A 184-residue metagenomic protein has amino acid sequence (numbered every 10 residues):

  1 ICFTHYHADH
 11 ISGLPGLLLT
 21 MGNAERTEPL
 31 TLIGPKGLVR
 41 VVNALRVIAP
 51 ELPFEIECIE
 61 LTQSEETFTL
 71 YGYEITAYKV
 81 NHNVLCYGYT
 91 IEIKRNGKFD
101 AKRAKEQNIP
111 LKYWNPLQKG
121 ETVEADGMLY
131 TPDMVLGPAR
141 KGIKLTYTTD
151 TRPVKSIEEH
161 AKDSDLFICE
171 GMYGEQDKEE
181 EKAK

Functional and structural regions predicted by a protein language model:
I1-I33, E57-T62: Active-site metal-binding motif and surrounding structural segment of the metallo-beta-lactamase
L14-L17, V42-L45, I157: Hydrophobic packing residues within well-ordered alpha-helices of enzyme cores
L17-T20, A49-E51, D163-D165, K184: Glycine-rich, phosphate-binding/catalytic loops in enzymes
G22-E25, P50, V80: Short, charge-rich binding segments
G37-V47, C58-Q63: A gly/proline- and charged-residue-enriched helix-loop-helix capping module
E55-C58, I75: Generic structural signal for residues in well-ordered beta-strands
T62-K184: Metal-dependent phosphodiesterase/nuclease catalytic metal-binding core
